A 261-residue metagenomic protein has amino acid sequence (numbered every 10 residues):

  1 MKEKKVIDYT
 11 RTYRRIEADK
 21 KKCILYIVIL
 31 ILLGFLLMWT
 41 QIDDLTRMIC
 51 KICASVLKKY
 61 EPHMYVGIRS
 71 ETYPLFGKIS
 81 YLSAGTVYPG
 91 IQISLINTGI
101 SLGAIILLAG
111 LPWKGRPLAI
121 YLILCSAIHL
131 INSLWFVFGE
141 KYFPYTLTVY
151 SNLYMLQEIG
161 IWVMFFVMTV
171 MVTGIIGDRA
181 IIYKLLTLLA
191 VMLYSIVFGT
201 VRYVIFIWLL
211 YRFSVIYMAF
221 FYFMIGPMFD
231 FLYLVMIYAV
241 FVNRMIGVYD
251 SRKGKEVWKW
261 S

Functional and structural regions predicted by a protein language model:
M1-S261: Hydrophobic N-terminal alpha-helices or hydrophobic patches in metabolic proteins across all domains of life
